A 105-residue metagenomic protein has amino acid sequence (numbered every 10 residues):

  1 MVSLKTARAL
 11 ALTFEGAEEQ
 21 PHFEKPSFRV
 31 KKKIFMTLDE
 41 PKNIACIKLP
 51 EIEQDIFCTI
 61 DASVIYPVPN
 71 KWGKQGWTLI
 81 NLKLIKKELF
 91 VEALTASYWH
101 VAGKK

Functional and structural regions predicted by a protein language model:
M1-K105: Charge-dense, helix-prone N-terminal extensions
